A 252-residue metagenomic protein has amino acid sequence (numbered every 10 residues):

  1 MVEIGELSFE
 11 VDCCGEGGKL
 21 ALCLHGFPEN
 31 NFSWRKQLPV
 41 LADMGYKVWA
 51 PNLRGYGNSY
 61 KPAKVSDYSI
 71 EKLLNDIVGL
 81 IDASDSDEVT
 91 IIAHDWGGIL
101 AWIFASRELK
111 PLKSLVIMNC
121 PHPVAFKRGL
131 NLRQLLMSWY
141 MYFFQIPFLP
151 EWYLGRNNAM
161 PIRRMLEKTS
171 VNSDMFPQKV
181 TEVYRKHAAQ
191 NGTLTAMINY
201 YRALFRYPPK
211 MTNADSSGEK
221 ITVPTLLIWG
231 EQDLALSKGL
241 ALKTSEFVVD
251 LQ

Functional and structural regions predicted by a protein language model:
M1-I4: Short acidic-hydrophobic surface loop/beta-edge motif
L7-D12, L20, K47-W49, Y56-I92 (+1 more regions): Flexible "cap/lid" subdomain of the alpha/beta-hydrolase fold that forms the substrate-access gate
C13-Y60: Conserved HGGG/HGGXW glycine-rich cap/lid loop of the alpha/beta-hydrolase fold
